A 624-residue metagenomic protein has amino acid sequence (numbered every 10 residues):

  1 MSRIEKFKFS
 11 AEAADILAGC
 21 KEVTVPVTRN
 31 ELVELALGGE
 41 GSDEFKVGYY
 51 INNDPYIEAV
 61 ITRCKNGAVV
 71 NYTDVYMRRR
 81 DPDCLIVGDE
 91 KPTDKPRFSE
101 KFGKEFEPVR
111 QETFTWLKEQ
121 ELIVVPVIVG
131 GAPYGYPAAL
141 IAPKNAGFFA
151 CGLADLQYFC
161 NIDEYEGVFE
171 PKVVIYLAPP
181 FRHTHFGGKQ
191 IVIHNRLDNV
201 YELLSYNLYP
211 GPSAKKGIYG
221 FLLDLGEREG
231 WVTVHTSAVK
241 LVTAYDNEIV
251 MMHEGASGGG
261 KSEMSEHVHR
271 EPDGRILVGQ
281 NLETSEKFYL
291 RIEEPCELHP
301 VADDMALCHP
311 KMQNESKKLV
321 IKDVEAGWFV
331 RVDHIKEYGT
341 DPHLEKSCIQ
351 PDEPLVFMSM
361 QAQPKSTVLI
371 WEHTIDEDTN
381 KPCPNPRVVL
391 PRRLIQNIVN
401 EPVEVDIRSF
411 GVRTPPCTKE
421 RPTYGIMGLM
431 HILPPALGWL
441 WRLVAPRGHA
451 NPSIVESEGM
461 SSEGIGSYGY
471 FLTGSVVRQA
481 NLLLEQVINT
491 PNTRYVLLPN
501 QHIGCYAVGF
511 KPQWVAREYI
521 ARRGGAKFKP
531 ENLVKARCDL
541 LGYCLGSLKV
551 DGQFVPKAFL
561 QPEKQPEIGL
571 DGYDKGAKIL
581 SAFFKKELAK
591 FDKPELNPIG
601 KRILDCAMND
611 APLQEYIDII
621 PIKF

Functional and structural regions predicted by a protein language model:
M1-G211: Long, basic/Gly/Ser/Thr-rich N-terminal segments that mediate initial subcellular attachment or targeting
S2-E58, V330-F624: Conserved NTP phosphate-binding and transfer environment spanning the P-loop NTPase/kinase superfamily
F102-F106, P210-I218, G230-V232, G260-K261 (+1 more regions): Phosphate/oxyanion-binding active-site loops and adjacent basic polyanion-contact surfaces
P133, G211, G259-S262, P272-G274 (+3 more regions): Flexible loop/turn segments at secondary-structure boundaries
G135-L140, M264-E266, K311-E315, H334 (+1 more regions): Short acidic, glycine/serine/threonine-rich loops at helix termini
P212-A244: N-terminal pre-Walker A segment at the start of P-loop NTPase domains
D246-I276: Glycine-rich phosphate-binding P-loop
L277-V278, L282-I375: Conserved nucleotide-sensing/catalytic segment adjacent to the nucleotide-binding pocket in NTP-handling enzymes
